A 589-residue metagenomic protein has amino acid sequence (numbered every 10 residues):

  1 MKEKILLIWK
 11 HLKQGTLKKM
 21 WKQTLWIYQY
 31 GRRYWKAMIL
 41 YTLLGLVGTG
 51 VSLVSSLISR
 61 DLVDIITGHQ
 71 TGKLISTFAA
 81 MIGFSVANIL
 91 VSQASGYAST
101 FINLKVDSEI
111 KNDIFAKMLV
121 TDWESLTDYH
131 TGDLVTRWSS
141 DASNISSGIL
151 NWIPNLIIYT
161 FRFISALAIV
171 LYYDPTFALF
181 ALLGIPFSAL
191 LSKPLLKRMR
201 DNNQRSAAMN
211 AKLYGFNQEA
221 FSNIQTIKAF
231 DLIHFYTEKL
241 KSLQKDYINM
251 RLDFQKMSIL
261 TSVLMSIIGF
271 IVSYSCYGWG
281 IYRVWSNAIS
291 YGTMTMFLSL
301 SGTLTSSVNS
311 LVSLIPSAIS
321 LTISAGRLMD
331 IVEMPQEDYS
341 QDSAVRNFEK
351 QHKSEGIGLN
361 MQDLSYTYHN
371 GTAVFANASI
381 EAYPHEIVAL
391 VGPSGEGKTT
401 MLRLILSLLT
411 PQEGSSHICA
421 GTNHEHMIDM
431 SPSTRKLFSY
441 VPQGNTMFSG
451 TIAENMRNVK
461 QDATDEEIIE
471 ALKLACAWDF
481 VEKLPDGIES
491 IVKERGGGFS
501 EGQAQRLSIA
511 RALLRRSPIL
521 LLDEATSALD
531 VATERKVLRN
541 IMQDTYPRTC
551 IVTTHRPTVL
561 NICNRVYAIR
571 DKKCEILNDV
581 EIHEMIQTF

Functional and structural regions predicted by a protein language model:
M1-V51, T67-T77, S95-S99, N103 (+7 more regions): Membrane-integrated ABC transporters
K36, W123-E124, S140-I149, I153 (+6 more regions): An intracellular "coupling" helix at the cytosolic face of ABC transporter transmembrane type-1 domains
M38-A94, A98, Y172-T176, N287-Y291 (+1 more regions): Transmembrane helix-loop-helix hairpins at lipid-water interfaces of multipass membrane proteins, especially the type-1
V51-R60, W152-L196, M250-L298: A hydrophobic transmembrane-helix motif
N112, A116, D330, H417 (+3 more regions): ABC ATPase nucleotide-binding domain helical subdomain, centered on the C-loop/LSGGQ "ABC signature"
L232, K256, L304-M334: Cytosolic ends of transmembrane helices, especially the final helix of ABC transmembrane type-1 domains
T400, S439, G444, N455 (+2 more regions): ABC-family ATPase nucleotide-binding domain "signature/switch" substructure
L406: Helix-to-loop junction immediately C-terminal to a conserved catalytic motif
